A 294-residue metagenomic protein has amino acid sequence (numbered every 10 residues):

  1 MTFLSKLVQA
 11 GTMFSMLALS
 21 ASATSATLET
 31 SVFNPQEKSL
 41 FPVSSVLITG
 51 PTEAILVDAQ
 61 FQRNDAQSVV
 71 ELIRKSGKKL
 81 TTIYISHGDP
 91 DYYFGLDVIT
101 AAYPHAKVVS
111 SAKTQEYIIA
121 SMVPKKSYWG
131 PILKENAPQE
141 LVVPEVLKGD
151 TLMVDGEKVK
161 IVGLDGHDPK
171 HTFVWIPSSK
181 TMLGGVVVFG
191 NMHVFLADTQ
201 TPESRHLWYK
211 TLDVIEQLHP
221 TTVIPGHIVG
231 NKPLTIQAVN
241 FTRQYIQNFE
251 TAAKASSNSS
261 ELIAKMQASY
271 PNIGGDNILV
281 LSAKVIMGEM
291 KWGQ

Functional and structural regions predicted by a protein language model:
M1-G11: Bacterial N-terminal signal peptides that target proteins for export
A18-S22: N-terminal signal peptide c-region/cleavage motif recognized by signal peptidases
A26-K75, F173-G185: Conserved beta-strand hairpin/beta-sheet module of binuclear metal-dependent hydrolase folds, prominently
I48, D58, I73, H87 (+6 more regions): Divalent metal-coordination and catalytic microenvironments
F61, D165-G166, K170-N240, N248: Metallo-beta-lactamase
N64-S110: Active-site metal-binding motif and surrounding structural segment of the metallo-beta-lactamase
I119-K170, P177-S178, L212, E216: Metallo-beta-lactamase
Q217-T222, V229-Q294: Accessory terminal helices/loops
